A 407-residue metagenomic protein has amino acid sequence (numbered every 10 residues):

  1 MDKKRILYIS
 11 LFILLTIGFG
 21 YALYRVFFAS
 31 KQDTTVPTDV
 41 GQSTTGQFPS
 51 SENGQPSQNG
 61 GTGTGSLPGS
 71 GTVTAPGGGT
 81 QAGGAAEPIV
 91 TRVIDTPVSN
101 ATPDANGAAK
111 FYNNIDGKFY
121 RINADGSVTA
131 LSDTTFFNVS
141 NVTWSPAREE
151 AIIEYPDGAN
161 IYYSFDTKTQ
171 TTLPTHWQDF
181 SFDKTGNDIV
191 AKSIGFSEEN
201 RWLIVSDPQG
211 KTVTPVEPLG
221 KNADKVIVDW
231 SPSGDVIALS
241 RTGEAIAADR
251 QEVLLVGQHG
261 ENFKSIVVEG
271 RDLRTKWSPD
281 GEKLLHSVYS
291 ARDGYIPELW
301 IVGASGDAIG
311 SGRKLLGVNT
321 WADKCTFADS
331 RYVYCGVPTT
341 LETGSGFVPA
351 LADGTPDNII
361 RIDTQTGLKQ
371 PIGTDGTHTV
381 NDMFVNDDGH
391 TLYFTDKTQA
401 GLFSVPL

Functional and structural regions predicted by a protein language model:
F28-A82: Juxtamembrane proline-rich low-complexity "stalk" or linker regions positioned immediately after a signal peptide
S57-G63, L67-P68, V73-G78, G84-R121 (+2 more regions): Beta-strand-rich domains and repeat architectures in extracellular enzymes and scaffolds, especially beta-propellers
G83-G84, V90-T96, L131-F137, T171-H176 (+4 more regions): Surface loop/turn motifs at the tips and blade-to-blade linkers of beta-strand repeat domains
N100-G107, N141-E150, E154-Y155, F180-V190 (+8 more regions): Blade-terminus and WD-like Trp-Asp/Gly-His loop motifs, strongest in beta-propeller folds
N187-P279: Solenoidal tandem-repeat scaffolds enriched in leucines and small polar residues
I204-Q209, E252-H259, E298-G306, A352-Q365: Beta-propeller blade signature
R241-A247, G336-G354: Short, conserved, GDST-rich strand-edge loop motifs in beta-rich repeat architectures
R271, S311-K324, T366-D387: Conserved blade-ending motifs and adjacent loop-strand segments that build the rim/top face of beta-propeller domains
